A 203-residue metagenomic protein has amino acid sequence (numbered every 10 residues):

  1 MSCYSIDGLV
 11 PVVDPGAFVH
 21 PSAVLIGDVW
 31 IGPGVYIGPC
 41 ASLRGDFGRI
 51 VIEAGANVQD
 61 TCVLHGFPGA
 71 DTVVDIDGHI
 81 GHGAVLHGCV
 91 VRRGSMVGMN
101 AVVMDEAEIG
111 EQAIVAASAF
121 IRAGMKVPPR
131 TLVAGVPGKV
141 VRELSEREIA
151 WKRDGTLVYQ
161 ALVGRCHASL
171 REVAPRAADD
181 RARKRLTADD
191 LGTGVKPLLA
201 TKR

Functional and structural regions predicted by a protein language model:
M1-V12, D46, A54, D60-C62 (+3 more regions): Glycine-rich hexapeptide-repeat left-handed beta-helix
G8, V13-G66: A positional/architectural concept
